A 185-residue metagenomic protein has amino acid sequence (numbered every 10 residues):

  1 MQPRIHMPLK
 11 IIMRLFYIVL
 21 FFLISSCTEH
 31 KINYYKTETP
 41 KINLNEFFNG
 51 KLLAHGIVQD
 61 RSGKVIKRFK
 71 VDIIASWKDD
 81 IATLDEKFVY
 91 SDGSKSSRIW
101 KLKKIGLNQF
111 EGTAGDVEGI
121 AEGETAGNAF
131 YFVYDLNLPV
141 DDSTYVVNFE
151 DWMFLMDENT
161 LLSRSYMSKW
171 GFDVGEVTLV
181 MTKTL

Functional and structural regions predicted by a protein language model:
M1-I11: N-terminal secretory signal peptides that target proteins for export/translocation
K10-V19: Sec-dependent signal peptide recognition, specifically the positively charged N-region followed immediately by
L23-S26: C-terminal motif of bacterial Sec signal peptides marking the signal peptidase cleavage site
T28-H30: Bacterial signal peptide processing site
Y35-K51: N-terminal helix-cap/turn-to-beta initiation motif at the start of protein domains
F48-G56, S163: A short, Trp-centered hydrophobic/proline-enriched beta-strand micro-motif
H55, Q59-V140, W152: Central antiparallel beta-sheet cores of small beta-barrel/beta-sandwich binding domains
E150-L185: Glycine-rich, aromatic-bearing surface loops/beta-hairpins
